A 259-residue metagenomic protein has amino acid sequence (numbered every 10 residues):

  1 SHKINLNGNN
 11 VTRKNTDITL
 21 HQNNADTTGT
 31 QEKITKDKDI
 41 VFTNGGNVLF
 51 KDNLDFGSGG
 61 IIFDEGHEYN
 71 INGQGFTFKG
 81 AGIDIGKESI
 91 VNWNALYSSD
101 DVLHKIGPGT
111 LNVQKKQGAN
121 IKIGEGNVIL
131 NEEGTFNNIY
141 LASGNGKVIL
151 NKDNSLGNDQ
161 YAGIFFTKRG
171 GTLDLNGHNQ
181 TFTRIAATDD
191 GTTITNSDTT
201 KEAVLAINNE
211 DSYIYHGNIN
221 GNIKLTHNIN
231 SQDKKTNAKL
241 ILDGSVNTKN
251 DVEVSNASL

Functional and structural regions predicted by a protein language model:
S1-L259: Beta-strand-rich extracellular passenger or scaffold domains
